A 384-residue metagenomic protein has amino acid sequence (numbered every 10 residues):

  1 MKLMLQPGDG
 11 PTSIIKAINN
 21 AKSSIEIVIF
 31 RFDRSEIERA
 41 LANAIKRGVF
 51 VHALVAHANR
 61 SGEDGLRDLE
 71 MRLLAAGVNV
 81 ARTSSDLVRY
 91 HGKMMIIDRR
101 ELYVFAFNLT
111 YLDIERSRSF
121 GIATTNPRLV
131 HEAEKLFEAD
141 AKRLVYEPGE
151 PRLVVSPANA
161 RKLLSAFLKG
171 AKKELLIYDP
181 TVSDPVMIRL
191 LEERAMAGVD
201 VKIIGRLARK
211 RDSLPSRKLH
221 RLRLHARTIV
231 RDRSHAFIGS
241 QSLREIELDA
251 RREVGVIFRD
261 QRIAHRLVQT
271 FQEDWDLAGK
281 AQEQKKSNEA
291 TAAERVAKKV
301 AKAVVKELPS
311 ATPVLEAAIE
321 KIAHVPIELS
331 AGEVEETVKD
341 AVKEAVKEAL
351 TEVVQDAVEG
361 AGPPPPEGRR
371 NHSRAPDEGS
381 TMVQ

Functional and structural regions predicted by a protein language model:
M1-I15, R34-L102, F107-S165, G170-Q384: PLD/PLD-like phosphodiesterase catalytic module centered on the HKD motif
